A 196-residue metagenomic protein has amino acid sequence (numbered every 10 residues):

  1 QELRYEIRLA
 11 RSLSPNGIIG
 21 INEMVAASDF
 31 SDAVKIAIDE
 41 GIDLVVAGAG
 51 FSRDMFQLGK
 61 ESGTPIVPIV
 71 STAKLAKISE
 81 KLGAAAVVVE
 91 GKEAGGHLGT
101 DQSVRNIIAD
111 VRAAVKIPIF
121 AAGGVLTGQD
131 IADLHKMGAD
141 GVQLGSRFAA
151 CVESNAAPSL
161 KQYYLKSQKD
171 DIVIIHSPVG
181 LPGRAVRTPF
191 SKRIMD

Functional and structural regions predicted by a protein language model:
Q1-A114: Active-site entrance/lid segments in N-terminal catalytic domains of soluble metabolic enzymes
A94, D101-F120, L126-D196: Conserved active-site-proximal phosphate/metal-binding subdomains
